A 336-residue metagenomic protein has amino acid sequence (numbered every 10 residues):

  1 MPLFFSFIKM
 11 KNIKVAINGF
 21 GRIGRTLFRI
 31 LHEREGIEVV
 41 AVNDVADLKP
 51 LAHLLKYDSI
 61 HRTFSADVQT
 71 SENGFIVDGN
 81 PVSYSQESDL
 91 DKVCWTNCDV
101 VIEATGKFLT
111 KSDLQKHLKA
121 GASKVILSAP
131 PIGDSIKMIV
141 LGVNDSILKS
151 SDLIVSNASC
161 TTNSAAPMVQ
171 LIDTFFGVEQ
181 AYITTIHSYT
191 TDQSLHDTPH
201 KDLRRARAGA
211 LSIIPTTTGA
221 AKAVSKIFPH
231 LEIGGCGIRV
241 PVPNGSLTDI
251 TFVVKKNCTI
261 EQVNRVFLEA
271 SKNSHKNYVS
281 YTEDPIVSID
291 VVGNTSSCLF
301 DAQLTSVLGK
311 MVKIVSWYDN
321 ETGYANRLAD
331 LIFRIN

Functional and structural regions predicted by a protein language model:
M1-K9: Short, Lys/Arg-enriched N-terminal segments with co-localized hydrophobic residues within the first ~10-30 amino acids
K11-A206, S306, D330: N-terminal Rossmann-like NAD(P) cofactor-binding subdomain of oxidoreductases, focused on the glycine-rich
V45-L48, P131-I132, S159-T161, T185-D192 (+4 more regions): Glycine-rich beta-alpha junction loops
F176-V178, A208, G219, L231 (+1 more regions): Short gly/pro-enriched beta-turn/loop segments at secondary-structure junctions
R205-A208, V224: Ligand/cofactor pocket segment of small-molecule handling proteins
S212-T217, P285-I286: Active-site pocket-shaping loop/turn-to-helix segments
P229-G237: A structural supersecondary motif
G235, L247, T251-N336: C-terminal active-site/capping subdomain that shapes the small-molecule cofactor and substrate pocket of enzyme
